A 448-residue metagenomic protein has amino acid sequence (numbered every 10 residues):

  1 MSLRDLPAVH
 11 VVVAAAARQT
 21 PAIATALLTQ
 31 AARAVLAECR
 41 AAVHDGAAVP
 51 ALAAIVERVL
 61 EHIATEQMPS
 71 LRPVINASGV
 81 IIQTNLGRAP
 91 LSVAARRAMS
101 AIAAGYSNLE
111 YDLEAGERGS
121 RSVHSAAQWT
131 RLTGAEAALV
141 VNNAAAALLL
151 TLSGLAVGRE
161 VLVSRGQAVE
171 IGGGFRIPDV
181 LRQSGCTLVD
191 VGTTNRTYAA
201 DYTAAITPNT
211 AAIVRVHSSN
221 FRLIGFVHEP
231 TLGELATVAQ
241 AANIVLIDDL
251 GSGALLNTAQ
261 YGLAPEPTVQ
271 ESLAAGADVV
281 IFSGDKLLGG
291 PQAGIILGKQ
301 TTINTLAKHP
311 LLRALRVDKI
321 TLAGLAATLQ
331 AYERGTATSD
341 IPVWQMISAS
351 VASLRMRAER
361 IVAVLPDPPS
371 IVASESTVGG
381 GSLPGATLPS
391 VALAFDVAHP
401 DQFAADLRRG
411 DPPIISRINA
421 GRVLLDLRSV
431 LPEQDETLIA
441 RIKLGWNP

Functional and structural regions predicted by a protein language model:
M1-E66: Long amphipathic alpha-helical segments
L6-P7, I75-G79, L288-P291, L388 (+1 more regions): Short Gly/Ser/Thr- and Asp/Glu-enriched loop/turn motifs at secondary-structure junctions
A37, A77-S78, R88-E114: Glycine-rich phosphate-binding segment of PLP-dependent enzymes
E66-A77, Y106-G116, A137-A138: Short, flexible active-site-proximal loops enriched in glycine and acidic residues
S70-L71, F282, P412-R417: A short linear hydrophobic-aromatic micro-motif
G116-A331, R441: Conserved PLP-enzyme active-site core in the AAT-like
V163, T321-L322, A326-G379: Conserved PLP-dependent catalytic core of the aminotransferase class-I/II
R355-L438: Conserved C-terminal alpha-helix-loop-beta "cap" of PLP-dependent enzymes that closes/shapes the active-site mouth
